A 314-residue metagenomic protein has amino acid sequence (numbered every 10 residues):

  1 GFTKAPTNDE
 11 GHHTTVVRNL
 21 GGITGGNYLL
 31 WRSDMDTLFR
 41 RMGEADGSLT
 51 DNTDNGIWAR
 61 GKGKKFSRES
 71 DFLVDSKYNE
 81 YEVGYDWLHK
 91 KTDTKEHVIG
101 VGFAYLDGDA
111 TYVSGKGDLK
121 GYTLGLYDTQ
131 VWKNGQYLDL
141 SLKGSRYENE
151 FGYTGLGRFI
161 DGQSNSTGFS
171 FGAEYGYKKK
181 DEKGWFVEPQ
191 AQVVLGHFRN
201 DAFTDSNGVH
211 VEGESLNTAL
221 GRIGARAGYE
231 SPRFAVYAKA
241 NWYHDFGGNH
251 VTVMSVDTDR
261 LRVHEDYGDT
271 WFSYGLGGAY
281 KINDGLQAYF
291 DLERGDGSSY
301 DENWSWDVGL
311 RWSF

Functional and structural regions predicted by a protein language model:
G1-K4, V308-L310: Generic detector of short, aliphatic-rich beta-strand segments that form the cores of beta-sheets in diverse domain
A5-V187, L292-E293, S298-S305: Outer membrane beta-barrel translocator domains of Type V secretion systems
H12-H13, N19-G22, D71-S76, V113-D118 (+3 more regions): Solvent-exposed, glycine/polar-rich loop segments of beta-barrel outer-membrane systems
K91, D181, H210-F314: Outer membrane beta-barrel transmembrane domains
S141-Y153, F186-P189, A235-V236, G275-Q287: Short secondary-structure transition/capping segments
K143, Q192-V194, N241-Y243: Short loop/turn motifs enriched for small/polar and acidic residues
Y175, V187, Q192-N200: Solvent-exposed flexible segments
